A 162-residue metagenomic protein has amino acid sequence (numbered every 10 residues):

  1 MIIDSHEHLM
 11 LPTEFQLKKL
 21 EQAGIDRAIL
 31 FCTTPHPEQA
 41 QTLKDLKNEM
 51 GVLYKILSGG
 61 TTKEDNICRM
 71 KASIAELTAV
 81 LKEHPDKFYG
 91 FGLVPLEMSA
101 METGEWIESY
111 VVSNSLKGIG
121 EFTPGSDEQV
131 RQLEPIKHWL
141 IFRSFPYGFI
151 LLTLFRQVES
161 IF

Functional and structural regions predicted by a protein language model:
M1-A75: An N-terminally biased module of ancient metal coordination in phosphate/nucleic-acid-related enzymes
T13-E14, V158-F162: Histidine/acidic-residue-rich catalytic or RNA/ligand-binding cores of hydrolases and nuclease-related proteins
E38-Q39, Q129, V158: Short secondary-structure boundary/hinge segments and terminal tails
L43-D45, E134-P135, I161-F162: Short low-complexity, flexible loop/linker segments enriched in glycine and/or proline with clustered acidic
L53-F155: Active-site gating/metal-coordination segments in enzymes
